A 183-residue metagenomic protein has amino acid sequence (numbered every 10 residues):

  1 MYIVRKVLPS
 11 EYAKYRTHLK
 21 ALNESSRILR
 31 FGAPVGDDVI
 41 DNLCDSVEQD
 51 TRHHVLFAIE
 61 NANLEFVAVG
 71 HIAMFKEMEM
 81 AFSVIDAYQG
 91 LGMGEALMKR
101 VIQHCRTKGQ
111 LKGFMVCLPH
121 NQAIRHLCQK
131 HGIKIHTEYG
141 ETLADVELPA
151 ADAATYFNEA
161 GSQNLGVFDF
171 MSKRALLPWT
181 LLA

Functional and structural regions predicted by a protein language model:
Y2-T17: A short beta-loop-alpha structural element at the N-terminal edge of CoA-dependent acyl/N-acetyltransferase catalytic
A21, R30-E79: Acetyl-CoA-dependent GNAT
F66, E95, P119-Y139: Conserved active-site alpha-helix within GNAT-family acetyltransferase domains
A81-G90, L118: A short, internal acetyl-CoA/4′-phosphopantetheine-binding micro-motif in the GNAT/acyltransferase core
Y88, G92-R100: Conserved acetyl-CoA pyrophosphate-binding loop and the N-cap/start of the following alpha-helix in GNAT-like
C105-L118: Conserved GNAT acetyl-CoA-binding A-motif
G140-W179: C-terminal "cap" of GNAT-fold acetyltransferases
